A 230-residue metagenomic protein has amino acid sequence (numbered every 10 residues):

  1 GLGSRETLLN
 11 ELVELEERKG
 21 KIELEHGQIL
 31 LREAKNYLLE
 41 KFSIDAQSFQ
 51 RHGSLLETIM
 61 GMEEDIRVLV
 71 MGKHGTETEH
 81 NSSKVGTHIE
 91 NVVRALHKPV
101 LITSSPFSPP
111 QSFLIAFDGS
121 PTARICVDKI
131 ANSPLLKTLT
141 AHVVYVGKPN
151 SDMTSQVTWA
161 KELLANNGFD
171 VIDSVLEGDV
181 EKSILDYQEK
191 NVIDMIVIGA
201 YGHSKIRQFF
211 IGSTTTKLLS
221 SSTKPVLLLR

Functional and structural regions predicted by a protein language model:
G1-T7: Long amphipathic alpha-helical segments
T7-N10, P149: N-terminal targeting leaders
N10-I22: Short glycine/proline- and acidic residue-enriched helix-loop micro-motifs that form flexible lids or anion-recognition
L30-A46, N167: A structural motif corresponding to the C-terminal end of an alpha-helix and its immediate exit/capping segment
Q47-F49, L114, T140-V143, I172 (+1 more regions): A structural signal for isolated positions on well-ordered beta-strands in alpha/beta enzyme cores
S48-Q50, S54-F107, Y187-R230: Gly/Ser-rich helix-loop-strand patches that form or flank binding pockets for ribonucleotide-derived cofactors
S82-K98, T103-N167: Short acidic/Ser/Thr-enriched loop-to-helix initiation segments
K137-A200, R207: Glycine/small-residue-rich hydrophobic helix-like segments
